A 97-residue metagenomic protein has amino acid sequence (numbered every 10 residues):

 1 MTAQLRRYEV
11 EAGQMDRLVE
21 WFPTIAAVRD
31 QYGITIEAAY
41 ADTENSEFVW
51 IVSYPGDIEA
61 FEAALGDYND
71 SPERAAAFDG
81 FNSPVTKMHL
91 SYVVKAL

Functional and structural regions predicted by a protein language model:
M1, A96-L97: Basic/polar N-terminal segments that are highly enriched at the extreme N-terminus, encompassing both cleavable
T2-R7, L18, R29, F48-S53: Short, structured motif recognition centered on aromatic/hydrophobic residues
L5, A12, L18-V19, D67 (+1 more regions): An N-terminus-focused feature that recognizes amino-terminal "leader" regions
Y8-V10, G33: Alpha-helical and His/Cys-centered functional microenvironments
E11, D42: Residue-level recognition of the GNAT/N-acetyltransferase active site
E20, T24-A38, S53-L90, L97: An amphipathic, aromatic/His-enriched active-site/gating alpha helix that lines ligand/cofactor pockets
T43-E47: Short acidic/glycine-enriched loop/turn segments that link adjacent beta-strands
